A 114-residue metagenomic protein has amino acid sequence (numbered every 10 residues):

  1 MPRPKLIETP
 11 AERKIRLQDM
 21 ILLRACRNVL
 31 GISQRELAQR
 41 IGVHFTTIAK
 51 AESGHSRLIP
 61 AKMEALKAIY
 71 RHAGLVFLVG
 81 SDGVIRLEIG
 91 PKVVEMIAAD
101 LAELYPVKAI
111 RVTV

Functional and structural regions predicted by a protein language model:
R3-N28: A short, Lys/Arg-rich alpha-helix, primarily the initiator
K5, P10-E12, Q34, F77-S81: Recognition helices and adjacent regulatory flanks at domain boundaries
L6, P60-L78: DNA major-groove recognition helix of helix-turn-helix/homeodomain DNA-binding modules
L23, Q34-A38, I48-A51: Conserved hydrophobic/aromatic packing and binding residues within compact polymer-binding modules
V29, R40: Residues within the alpha-helical elements of helix-turn-helix
I32, V43, L75: Short glycine/serine/threonine/alanine-rich loop segments
G42-L58: Recognition helix of helix-turn-helix/homeodomain-like DNA-binding domains that insert into the DNA major groove
L75-V114: Helix-turn-helix/homeodomain-like alpha-helical modules used for DNA recognition and transcription-factor dimerization
